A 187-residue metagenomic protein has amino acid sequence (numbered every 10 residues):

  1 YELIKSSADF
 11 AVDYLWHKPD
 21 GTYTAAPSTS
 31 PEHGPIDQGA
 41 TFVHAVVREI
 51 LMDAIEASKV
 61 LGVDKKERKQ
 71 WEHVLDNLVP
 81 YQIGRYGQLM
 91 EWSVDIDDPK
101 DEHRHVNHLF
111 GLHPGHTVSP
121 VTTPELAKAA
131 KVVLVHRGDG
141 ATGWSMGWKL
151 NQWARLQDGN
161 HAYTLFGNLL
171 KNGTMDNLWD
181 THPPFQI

Functional and structural regions predicted by a protein language model:
Y1, S6-H73: The feature captures the catalytic groove of carbohydrate-active enzymes
T41-I187: Active-site core of glycosidic bond-cleaving carbohydrate-active enzymes
